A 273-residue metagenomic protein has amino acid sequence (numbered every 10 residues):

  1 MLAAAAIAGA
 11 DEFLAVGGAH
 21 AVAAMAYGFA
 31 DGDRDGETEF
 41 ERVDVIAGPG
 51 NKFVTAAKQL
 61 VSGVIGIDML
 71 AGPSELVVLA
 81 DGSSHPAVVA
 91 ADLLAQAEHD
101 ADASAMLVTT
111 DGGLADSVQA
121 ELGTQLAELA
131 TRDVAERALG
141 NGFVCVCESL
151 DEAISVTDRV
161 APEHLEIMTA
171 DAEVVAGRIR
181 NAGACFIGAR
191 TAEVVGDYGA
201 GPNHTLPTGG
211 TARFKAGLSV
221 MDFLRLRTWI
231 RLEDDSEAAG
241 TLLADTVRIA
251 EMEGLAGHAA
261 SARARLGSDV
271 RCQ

Functional and structural regions predicted by a protein language model:
M1-A8: Active-site-proximal loop->helix
G9-S104: Conserved NAD(P)+-binding/catalytic subdomain of aldehyde/semialdehyde dehydrogenases
D11-L14, V43-A47, N51-F53, D68 (+8 more regions): Structural motif
H20, E41, G48-T55, A71-S74 (+11 more regions): Conserved active-site and cofactor/substrate-binding residues in soluble primary-metabolism enzymes
G82-M106, G240, A244-R263: Internal alpha/beta core interface subdomains
H99, L107-A182: A glycine- and small/hydrophobic-rich beta-loop-beta segment that serves as a flexible "lid/hinge" or phosphate-binding
D158-Q273: C-terminal core of ALDH-fold dehydrogenases
